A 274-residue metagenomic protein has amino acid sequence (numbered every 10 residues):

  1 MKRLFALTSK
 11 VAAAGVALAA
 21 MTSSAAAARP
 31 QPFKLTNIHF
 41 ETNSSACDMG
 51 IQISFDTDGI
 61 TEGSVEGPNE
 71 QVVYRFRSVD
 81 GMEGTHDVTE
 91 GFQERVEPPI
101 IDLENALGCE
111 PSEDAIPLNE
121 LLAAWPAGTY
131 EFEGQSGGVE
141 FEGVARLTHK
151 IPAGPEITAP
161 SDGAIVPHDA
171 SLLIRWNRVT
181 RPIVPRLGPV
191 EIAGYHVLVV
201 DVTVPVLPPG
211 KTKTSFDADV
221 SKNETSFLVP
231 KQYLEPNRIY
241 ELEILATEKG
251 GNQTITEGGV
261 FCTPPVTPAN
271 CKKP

Functional and structural regions predicted by a protein language model:
A28-I116: Long, polar/Ser/Thr-enriched low-complexity segments that form simple helices or flexible linkers at protein ends
I53, A170-P189: Conserved aromatic anchor
E70-P111, I192-E235: Recognizes extended acidic, P/S/T-rich segments that occur within or adjacent to Ig-like beta-sandwich modules
S112-G128: Ligand-binding face of N-terminal immunoglobulin V-set domains in extracellular IgSF glycoproteins
W125-G137, R238-L245: Short, aromatic- and glycine-rich surface loops/edge beta-strands on solvent-exposed regions
G143-E156: Proline/serine/threonine-rich low-complexity linkers at boundaries of modular beta-sandwich domains
Q232-Q253: Beta-strand-rich modules
K249-K272: Extracellular fibronectin type III
